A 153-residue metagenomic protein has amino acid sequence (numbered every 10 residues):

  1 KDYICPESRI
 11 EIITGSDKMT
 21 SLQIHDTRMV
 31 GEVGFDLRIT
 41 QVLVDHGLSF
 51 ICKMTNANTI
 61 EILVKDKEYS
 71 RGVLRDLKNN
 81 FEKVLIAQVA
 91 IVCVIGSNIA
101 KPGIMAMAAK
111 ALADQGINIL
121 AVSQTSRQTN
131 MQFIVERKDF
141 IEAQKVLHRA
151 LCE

Functional and structural regions predicted by a protein language model:
K1-E153: A conserved regulatory-domain signal marking ACT and ACT-like small-molecule sensing domains and adjacent regulatory
